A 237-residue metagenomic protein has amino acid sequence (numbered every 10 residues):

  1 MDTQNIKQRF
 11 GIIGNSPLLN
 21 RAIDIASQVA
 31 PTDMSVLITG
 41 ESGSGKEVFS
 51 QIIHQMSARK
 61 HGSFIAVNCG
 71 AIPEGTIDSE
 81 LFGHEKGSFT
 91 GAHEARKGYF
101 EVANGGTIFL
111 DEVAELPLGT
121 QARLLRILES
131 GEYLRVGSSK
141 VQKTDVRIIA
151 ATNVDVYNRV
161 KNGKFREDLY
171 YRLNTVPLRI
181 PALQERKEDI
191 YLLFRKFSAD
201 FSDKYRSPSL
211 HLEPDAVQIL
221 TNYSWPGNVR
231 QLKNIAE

Functional and structural regions predicted by a protein language model:
D2-L18, P31, S57-G62, G137-R147 (+1 more regions): Nucleotide-binding/hydrolysis machinery
G11, L18, D24-T90, E101-P117 (+2 more regions): Conserved post-Walker A coupling segment in P-loop NTPases
R21, I52, E80, R123-R126 (+4 more regions): Alpha-helical transmission elements in cytosolic ATPase-linked domains
A30, L128, E132, S202: Conserved ATPase "switch" residues in P-loop NTPase domains
I65-N68, A95-G105, F109, P117-R123 (+2 more regions): AAA+/SF3 P-loop NTPase mechanochemical coupling elements
G87-E94, S130-R135, N158: Short gly/ser/thr-rich secondary-structure transition/capping motifs
